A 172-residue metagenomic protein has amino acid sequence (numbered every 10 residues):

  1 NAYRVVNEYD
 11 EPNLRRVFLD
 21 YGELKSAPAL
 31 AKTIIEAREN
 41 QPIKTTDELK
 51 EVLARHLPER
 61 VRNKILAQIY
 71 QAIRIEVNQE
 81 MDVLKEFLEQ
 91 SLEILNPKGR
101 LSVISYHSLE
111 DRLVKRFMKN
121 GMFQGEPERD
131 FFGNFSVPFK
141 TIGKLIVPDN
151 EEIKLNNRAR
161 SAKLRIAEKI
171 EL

Functional and structural regions predicted by a protein language model:
N1-L172: S-adenosyl-L-methionine-dependent methyltransferase catalytic core, i.e., the SAM/SAH-binding region
